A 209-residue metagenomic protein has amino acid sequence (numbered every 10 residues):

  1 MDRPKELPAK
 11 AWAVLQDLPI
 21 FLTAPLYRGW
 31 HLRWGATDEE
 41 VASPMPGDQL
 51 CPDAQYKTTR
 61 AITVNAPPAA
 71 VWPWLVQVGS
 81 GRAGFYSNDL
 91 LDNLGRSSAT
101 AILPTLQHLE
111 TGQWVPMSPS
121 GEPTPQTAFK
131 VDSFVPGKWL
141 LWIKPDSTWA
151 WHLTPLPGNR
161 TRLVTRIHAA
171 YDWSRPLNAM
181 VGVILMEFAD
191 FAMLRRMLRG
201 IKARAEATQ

Functional and structural regions predicted by a protein language model:
D2-R28, V76, S80, G182-M186 (+1 more regions): Short hydrophobic helices that act as membrane-entry/anchoring signals
A9-K57: Short acidic N-proximal helix/loop "leader" segments that mark the beginning of a domain or an inter-domain linker
S43-P44, Q49-Q55, T63-A70, V76-W151 (+4 more regions): Glycine-rich portal/gate segments that line the openings of hydrophobic small-molecule binding cavities
